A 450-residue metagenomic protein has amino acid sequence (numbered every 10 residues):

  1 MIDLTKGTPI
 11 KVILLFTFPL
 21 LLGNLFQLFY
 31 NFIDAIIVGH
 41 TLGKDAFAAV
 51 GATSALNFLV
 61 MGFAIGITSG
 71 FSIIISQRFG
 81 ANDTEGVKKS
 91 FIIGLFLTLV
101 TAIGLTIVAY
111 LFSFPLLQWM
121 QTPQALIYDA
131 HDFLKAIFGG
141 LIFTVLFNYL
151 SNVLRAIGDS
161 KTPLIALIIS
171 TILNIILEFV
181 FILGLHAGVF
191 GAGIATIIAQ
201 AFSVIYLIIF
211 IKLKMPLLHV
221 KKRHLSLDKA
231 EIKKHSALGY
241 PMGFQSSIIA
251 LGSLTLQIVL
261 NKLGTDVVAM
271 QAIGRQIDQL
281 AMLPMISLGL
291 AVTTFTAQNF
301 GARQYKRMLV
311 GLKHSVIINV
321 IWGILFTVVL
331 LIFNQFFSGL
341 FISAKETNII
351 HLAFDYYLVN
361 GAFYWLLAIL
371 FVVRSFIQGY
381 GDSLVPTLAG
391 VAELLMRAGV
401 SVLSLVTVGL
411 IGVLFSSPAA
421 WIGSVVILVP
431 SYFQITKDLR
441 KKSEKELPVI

Functional and structural regions predicted by a protein language model:
M1-T17, I75-G140, H186-Y240, T296-F363 (+1 more regions): Short alpha-helical transmembrane segments in multi-pass integral membrane proteins
L4-L42, A55-G70, I74, L99-T106 (+5 more regions): N-terminal transmembrane alpha-helices
L15-D34, A136, F147, S170 (+4 more regions): Transmembrane helical elements of multi-pass membrane transporters/channels
Q27, N31-V38, M61-T68, S72 (+17 more regions): Alpha-helical transmembrane segments and their lipid-water interface positions in multi-pass membrane proteins
F29-F47, L117-Q124, V180-A187, S247-G274 (+4 more regions): Helix-terminus/linker motif at the lipid-water interface of multi-pass membrane proteins
V38-F58, Q124-D129, V189-F190, E231-L238 (+4 more regions): Interfacial/gating helices of multi-pass transporter permease domains
F47-I107, T144-P163, Q271-N334, L367-G381 (+1 more regions): Small-residue-rich hydrophobic transmembrane alpha-helices
T68, I137-R155, P163-T171, A192-L207 (+4 more regions): Short runs within selected transmembrane alpha-helices of multi-pass transporters and secretion channels
